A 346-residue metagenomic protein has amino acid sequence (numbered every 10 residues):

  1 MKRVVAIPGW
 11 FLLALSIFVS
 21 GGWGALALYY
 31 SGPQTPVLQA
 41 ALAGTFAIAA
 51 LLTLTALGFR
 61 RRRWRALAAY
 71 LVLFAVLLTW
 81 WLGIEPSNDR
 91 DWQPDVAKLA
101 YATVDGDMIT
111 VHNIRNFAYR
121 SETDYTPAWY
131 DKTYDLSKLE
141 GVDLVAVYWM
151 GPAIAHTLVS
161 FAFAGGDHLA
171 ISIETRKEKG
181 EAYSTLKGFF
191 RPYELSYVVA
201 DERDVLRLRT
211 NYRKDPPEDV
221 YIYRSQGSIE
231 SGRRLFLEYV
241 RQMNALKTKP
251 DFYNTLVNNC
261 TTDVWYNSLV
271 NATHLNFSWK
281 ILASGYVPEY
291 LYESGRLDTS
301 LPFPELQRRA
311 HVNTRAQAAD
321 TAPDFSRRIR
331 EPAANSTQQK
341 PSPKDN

Functional and structural regions predicted by a protein language model:
K2-T53, R241-N346: Activation targets extended, charge/polar-rich intrinsically disordered C-terminal tails
G44-L71: Cytosolic-side transmembrane helix boundary signature
R62, A69-L71, P94-K98, I114-Y130: Juxtamembrane/interfacial segments around transmembrane helices
R62-P86: Internal/C-terminal transmembrane anchor helices
P86-D105: Alpha-helical transmembrane signal-anchor/signal-peptide segments
V104-M108, A162-G166, G227-G232: A short, structured loop/turn motif at beta-sheet edges
I109, I114, R120-P217: Glycine-rich catalytic cores of cysteine/serine-nucleophile enzymes that process amide/ester linkages in cell-envelope
F190-V270, N276: Soluble catalytic domains of enzymes that build or remodel membrane lipids, polysaccharides, and related
